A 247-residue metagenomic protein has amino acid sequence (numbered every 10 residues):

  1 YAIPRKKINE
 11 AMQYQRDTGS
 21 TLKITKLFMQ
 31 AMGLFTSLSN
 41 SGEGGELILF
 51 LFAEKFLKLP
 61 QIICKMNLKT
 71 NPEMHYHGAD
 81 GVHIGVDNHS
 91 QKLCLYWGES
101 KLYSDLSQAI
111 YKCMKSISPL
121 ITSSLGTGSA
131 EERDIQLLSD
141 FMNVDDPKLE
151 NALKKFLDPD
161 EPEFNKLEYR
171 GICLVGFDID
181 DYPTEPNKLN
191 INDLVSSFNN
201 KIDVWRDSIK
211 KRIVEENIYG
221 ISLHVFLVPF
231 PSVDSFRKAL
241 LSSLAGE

Functional and structural regions predicted by a protein language model:
Y1-N40: Interdomain/boundary linker segments immediately adjacent to catalytic/signaling cores
L47-F56: Amphipathic alpha-helical segments that form well-ordered structural scaffolds and often line/cohere around active
A53, D80-H83, L95-L102: Conserved catalytic cores of phosphodiester-cleaving nucleases, focusing on short active-site segments
L57-E73: A short acidic/basic microdomain associated with nuclease active sites
M74-G78: A short, glycine/Asx- and small/polar-enriched loop/turn that sits immediately N-terminal to a beta-strand
D87-L93: Short, solvent-exposed loop/turn segments that connect beta-strands within catalytic domains and beta-strand-rich
Y111-N192, S196: Acidic, metal/cofactor-coordinating or nucleic-acid-engaging core segments within structured domains
P186-E247: Extended, charged low-complexity segments that frequently continue into or abut oligomerization scaffolds
